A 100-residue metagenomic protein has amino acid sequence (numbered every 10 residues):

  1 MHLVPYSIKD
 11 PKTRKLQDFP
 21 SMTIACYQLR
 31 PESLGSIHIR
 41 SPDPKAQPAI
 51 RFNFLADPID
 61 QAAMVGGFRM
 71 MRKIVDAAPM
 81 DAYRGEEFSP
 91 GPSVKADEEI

Functional and structural regions predicted by a protein language model:
M1-I100: FAD-dependent oxidoreductase catalytic-site/capping-region signature
